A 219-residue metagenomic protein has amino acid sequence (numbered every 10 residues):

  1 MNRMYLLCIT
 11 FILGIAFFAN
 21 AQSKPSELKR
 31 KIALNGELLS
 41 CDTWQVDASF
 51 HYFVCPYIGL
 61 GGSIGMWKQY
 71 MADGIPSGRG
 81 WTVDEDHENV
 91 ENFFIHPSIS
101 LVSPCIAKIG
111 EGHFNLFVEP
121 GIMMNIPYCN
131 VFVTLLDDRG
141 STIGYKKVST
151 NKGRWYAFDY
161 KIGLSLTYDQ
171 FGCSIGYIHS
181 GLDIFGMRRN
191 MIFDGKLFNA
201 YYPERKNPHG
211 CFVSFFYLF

Functional and structural regions predicted by a protein language model:
M1-K29, F219: Cleavable N-terminal export/targeting peptides
A21, T134-V148, R188-F198: Solvent-exposed, glycine/polar-rich loop segments of beta-barrel outer-membrane systems
L28-I32, D42-V46, K68, N89-P97 (+4 more regions): Residues that define the transmembrane beta-barrel architecture of outer-membrane proteins
A33-G36, R79-E88, G144-T150, L197-P203: Extracellular loop and loop/strand-boundary signature of outer-membrane beta-barrel proteins
A33-P56: N-terminal targeting signals for Sec/Tat export/insertion, comprising classic cleavable signal peptides
S49-S141, P208-F219: Gram-negative (and chloroplast) outer-membrane scaffold detector with strong preference for beta-barrel transmembrane
V131-G176: Extended low-complexity acidic/polar segments
Y160-F219: Predominantly the C-terminal beta-signal and adjacent terminal strand-loop region of outer-membrane beta-barrel
